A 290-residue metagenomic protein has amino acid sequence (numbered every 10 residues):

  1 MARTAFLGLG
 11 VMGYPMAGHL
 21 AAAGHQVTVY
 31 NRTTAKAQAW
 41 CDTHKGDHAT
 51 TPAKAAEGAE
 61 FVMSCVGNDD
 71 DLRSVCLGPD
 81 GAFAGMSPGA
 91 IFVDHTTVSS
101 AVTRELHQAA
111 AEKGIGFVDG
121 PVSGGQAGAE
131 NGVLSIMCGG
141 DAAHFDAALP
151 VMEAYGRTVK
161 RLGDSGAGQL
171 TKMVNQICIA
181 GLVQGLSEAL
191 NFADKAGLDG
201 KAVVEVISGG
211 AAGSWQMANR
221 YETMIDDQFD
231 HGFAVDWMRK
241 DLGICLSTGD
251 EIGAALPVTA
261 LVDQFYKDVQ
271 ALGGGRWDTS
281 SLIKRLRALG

Functional and structural regions predicted by a protein language model:
M1-S64, A90, H95-T96: NAD(P)+-binding Rossmann beta1-loop-alpha1 motif at the extreme N-terminus of oxidoreductases
T4, V66, V98-I177: Rossmann-fold dinucleotide-binding core
M12, M16, C65, M86 (+4 more regions): Methionine-biased hydrophobic packing positions in alpha-helices, especially within tandem helical repeat solenoids
V27, H48, G116-V118, V159 (+2 more regions): Hydrophobic beta-strand scaffold residues
P52-I115: Rossmann-fold NAD(P) dinucleotide-binding segment
A147, G166-L289: Helical "substrate-binding/catalytic lid" subdomain of Rossmann-like NAD(P)-dependent dehydrogenases/reductases
